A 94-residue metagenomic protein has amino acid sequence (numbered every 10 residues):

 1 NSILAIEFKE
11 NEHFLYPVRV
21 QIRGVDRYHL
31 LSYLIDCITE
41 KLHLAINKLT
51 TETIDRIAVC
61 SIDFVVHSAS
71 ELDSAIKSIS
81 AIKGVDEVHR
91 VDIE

Functional and structural regions predicted by a protein language model:
S2-E94: A conserved regulatory-domain signal marking ACT and ACT-like small-molecule sensing domains and adjacent regulatory
